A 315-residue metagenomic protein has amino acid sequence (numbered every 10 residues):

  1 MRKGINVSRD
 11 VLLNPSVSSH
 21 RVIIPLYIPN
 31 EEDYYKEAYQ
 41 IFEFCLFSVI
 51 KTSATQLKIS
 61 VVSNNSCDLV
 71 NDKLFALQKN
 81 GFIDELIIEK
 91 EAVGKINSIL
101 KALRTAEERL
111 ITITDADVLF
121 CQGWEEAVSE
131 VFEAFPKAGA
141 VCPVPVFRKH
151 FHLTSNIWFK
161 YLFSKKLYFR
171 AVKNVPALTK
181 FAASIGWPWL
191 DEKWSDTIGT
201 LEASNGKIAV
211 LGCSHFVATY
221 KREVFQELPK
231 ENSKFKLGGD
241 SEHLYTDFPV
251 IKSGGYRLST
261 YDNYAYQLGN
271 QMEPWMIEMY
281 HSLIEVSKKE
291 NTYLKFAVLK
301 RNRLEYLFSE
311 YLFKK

Functional and structural regions predicted by a protein language model:
M1-K51: N-proximal low-complexity "stem/linker" segments adjacent to membrane-targeting elements
M1-S18, S195-K315: C-terminal catalytic/acceptor-binding lobe
L46-I87: Acidic donor-binding segment of Leloir-type glycosyltransferases
D72-L74, H152-I157, N270-E273: Short aromatic-enriched loop/helix-cap "lid" or pocket-rim segments at secondary-structure transitions that line
K90-N97: A short, glycine-/small-residue-rich helix N-cap motif at loop->alpha-helix starts within glycosyltransferase
I99-L110: Active-site nucleotide-sugar/metal-binding loop of Leloir-type enzymes
E108-C121: Short beta-strand-to-loop acidic/aromatic patch adjacent to the donor-nucleotide binding site
E125-K221: Conserved catalytic core of nucleotide-sugar-dependent glycosyltransferases
